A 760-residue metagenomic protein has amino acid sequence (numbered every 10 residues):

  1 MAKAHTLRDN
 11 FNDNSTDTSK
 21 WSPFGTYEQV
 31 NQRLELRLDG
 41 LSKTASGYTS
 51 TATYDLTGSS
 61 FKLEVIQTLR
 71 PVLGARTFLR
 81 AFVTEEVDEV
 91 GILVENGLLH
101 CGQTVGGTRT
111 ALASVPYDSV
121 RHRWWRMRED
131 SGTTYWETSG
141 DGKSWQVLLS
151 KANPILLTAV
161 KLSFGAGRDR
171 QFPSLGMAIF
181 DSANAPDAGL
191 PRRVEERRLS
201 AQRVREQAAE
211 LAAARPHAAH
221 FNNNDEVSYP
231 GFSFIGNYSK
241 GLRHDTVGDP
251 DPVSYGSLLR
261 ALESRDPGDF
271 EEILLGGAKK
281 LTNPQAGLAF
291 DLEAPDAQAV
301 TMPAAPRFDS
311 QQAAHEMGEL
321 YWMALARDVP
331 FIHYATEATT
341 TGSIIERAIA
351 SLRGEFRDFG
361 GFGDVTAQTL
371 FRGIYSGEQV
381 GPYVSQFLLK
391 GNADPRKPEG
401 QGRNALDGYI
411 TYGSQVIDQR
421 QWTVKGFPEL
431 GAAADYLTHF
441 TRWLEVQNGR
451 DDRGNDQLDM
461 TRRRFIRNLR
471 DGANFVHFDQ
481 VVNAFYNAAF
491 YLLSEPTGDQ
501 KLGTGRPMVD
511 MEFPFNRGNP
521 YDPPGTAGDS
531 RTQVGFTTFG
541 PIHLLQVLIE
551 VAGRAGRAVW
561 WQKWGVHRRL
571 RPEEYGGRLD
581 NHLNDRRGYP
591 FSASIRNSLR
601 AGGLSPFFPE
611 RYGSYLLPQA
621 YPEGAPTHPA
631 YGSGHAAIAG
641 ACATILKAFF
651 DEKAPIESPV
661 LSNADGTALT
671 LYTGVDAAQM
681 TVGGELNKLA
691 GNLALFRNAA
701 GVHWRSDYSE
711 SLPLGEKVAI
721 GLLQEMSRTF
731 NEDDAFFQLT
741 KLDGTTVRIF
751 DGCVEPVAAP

Functional and structural regions predicted by a protein language model:
M1-A188: Extracellular glycan-recognition regions
G189-R705, S709-P760: Hydrophobic alpha-helical bundle signature of multipass membrane enzymes
